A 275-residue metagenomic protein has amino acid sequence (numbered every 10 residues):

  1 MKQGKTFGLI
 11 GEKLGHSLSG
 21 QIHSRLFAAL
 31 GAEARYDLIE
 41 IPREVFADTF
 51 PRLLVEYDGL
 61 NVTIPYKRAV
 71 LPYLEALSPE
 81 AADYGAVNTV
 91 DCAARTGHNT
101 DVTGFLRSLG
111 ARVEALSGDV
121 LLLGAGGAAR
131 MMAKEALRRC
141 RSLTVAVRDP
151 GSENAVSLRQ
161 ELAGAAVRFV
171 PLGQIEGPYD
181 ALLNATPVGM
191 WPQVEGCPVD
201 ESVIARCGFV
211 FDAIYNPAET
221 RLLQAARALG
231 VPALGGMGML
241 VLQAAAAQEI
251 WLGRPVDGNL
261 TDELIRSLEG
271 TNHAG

Functional and structural regions predicted by a protein language model:
K2-V113, P217-E219: Phosphate/diphosphate ligand-binding glycine-rich loop within oxidoreductases
Q3, A115-L116, L137, V199-G208: Short, conserved loop/helix-junction motifs that constitute active-site signature segments in enzyme catalytic cores
G11, N99-V102, L109, V113 (+2 more regions): Glycine-rich adenosine-cofactor-binding loop
R138-L143, A228-P232: Conserved S-adenosyl-L-methionine
C140-L162: NAD(P)-binding Rossmann-fold cofactor-contacting core
A163-L234: Rossmann-like adenosine-cofactor binding region
A213-G275: Adenosine-phosphate binding glycine-rich loop
